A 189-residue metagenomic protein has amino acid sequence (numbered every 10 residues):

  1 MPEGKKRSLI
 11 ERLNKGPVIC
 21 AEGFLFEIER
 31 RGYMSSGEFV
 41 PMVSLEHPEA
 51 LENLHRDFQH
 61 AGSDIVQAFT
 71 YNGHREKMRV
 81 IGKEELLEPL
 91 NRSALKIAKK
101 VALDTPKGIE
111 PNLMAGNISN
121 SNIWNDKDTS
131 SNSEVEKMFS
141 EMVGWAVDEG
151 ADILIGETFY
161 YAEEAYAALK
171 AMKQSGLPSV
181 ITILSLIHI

Functional and structural regions predicted by a protein language model:
M1-P48: N-terminal basic, low-complexity leaders that serve as flexible interaction/assembly modules and, when applicable, as
I19-A21, V66-A68, M114-G116, L154-G156 (+1 more regions): Hydrophobic faces of well-ordered beta-strands that scaffold small-molecule active sites in alpha/beta enzyme cores
E22, F58, A98, L154: Conserved, mostly hydrophobic/aromatic
E38-E46, Q59-A61, I65-L90, A151-Y166: Glycine-rich, proline-tolerant flexible connector loops at the mouths of alpha/beta enzymes
L51-L54, L87-V101, V135-E149: An active-site-proximal structural segment forming one wall of the substrate-binding cleft that immediately precedes
H60-A61, T105, I109, N125-L184: Alpha/beta enzyme core
Q67-K77, A115-D126: Substrate-binding cleft and catalytic face of glycoside hydrolase catalytic domains, especially the flexible beta-alpha
I187-I189: Conserved small/polar residues in nucleotide/adenosyl-binding loops
